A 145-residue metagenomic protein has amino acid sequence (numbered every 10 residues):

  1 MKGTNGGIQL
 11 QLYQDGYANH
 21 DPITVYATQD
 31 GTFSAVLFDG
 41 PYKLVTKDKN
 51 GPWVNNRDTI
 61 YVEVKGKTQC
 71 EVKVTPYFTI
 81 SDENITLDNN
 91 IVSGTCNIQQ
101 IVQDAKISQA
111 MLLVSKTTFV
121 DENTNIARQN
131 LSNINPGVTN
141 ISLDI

Functional and structural regions predicted by a protein language model:
M1-K2, G31, G94: A short, amphipathic beta-strand motif
K2-A18, A105-M111: Short, ordered, surface-exposed loop/turn motifs in non-cytosolic proteins
D15-D30: Short, acidic Ser/Thr/Gly-rich low-complexity loop/linker segments typical of extracellular and cell-surface proteins
H20-P22, L113-D144: Recognizes extended acidic, P/S/T-rich segments that occur within or adjacent to Ig-like beta-sandwich modules
G31, L37-N55: A short, solvent-exposed beta-strand micro-motif common in secreted/extracellular proteins
G31-A35, T68-C70, G137-L143: Short strand-edge motifs at loop-to-beta-strand transitions and within beta-strands of extracellular beta-rich domains
K49-Y77: Structured interaction patches on ligand/partner-binding surfaces of diverse proteins
S93-I101: Short edge beta-strand/loop segments characteristic of extracellular beta-sandwich folds
